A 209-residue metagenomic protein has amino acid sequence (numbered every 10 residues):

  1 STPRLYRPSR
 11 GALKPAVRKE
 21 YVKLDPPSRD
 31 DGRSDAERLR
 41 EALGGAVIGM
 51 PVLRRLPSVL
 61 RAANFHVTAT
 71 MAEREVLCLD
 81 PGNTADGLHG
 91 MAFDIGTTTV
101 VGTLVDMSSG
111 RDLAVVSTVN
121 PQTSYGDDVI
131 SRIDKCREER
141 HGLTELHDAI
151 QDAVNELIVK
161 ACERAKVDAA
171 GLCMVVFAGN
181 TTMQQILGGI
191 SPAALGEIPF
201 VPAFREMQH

Functional and structural regions predicted by a protein language model:
S1-A92, T97, S109, L146-Q151 (+2 more regions): Nucleotide/phosphate-binding catalytic cleft detector across ATP-hydrolyzing and phosphate-transferring enzymes
L24, L104, T118-N120, G179: Hydrophobic side chains in beta-strands
T98-T103: Short glycine/serine/threonine-rich phosphate/pyrophosphate-binding segments that cradle anionic phosphate groups
D106-T144: Short glycine-rich, Thr/Ser-proximal phosphate-binding strand/loop in the N-terminal lobe of ATP-dependent enzymes
